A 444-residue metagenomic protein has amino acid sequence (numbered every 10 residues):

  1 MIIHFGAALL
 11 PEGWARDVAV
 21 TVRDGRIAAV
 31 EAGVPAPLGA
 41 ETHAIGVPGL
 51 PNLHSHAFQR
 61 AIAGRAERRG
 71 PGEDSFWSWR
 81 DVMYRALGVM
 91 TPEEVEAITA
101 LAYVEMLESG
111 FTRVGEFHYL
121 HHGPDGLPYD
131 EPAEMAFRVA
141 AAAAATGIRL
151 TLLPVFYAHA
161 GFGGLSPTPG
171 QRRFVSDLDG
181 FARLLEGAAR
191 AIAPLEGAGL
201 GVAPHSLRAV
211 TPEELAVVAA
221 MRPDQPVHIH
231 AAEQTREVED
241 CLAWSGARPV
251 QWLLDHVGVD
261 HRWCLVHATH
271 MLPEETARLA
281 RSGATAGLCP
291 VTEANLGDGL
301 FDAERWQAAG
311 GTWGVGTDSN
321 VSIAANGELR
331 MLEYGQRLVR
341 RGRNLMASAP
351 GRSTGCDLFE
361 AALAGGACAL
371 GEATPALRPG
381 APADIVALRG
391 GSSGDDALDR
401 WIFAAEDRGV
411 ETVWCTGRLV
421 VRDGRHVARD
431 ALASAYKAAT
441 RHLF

Functional and structural regions predicted by a protein language model:
M1-A8, D24, E31-S78, E93 (+4 more regions): Replace "His-x-His-based motif
M1-V18, R23, Y334, C356-F444: Active-site microenvironment of metallo-dependent hydrolases
G6, V20, G25, H54 (+15 more regions): Divalent metal-coordination and catalytic microenvironments
A61-A97, G123-E131, H159-D179, T235-D260 (+2 more regions): Active-site gating loops and adjacent loop-to-helix segments of metal-dependent hydrolytic enzymes
G64, E214, T235-A247, E275-A280 (+3 more regions): Histidine/acidic-residue-rich catalytic or RNA/ligand-binding cores of hydrolases and nuclease-related proteins
G64-R149, D179-L195, A438-F444: Alpha-helical scaffold segments that flank or form the walls of functional sites
D125-V266: Metal-coordinating catalytic core of metallo-dependent amide/deamination hydrolases
D255-G258, R262, E304-G391: His/Asp/Glu-enriched, well-ordered alpha-helical/loop segment that forms or immediately abuts the divalent-metal
